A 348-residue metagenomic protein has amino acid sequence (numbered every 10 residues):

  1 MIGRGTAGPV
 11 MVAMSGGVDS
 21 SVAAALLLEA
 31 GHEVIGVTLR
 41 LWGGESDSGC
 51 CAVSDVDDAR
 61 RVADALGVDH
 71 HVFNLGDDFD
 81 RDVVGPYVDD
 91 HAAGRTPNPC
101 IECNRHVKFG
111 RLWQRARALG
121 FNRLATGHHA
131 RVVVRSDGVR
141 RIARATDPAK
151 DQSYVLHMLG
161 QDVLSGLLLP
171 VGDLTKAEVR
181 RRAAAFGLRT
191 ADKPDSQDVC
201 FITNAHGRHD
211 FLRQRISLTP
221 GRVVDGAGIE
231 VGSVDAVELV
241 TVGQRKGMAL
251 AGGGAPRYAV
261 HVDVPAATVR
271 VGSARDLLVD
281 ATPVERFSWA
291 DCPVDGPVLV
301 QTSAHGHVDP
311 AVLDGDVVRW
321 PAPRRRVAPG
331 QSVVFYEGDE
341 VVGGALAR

Functional and structural regions predicted by a protein language model:
M1-H157, L168, K176-A184, A259: ATP-dependent adenylation/nucleotidyltransferase module used to activate substrates
V18, G43, R117, A125-R348: AMP-forming adenylation/ATP pyrophosphatase catalytic core
